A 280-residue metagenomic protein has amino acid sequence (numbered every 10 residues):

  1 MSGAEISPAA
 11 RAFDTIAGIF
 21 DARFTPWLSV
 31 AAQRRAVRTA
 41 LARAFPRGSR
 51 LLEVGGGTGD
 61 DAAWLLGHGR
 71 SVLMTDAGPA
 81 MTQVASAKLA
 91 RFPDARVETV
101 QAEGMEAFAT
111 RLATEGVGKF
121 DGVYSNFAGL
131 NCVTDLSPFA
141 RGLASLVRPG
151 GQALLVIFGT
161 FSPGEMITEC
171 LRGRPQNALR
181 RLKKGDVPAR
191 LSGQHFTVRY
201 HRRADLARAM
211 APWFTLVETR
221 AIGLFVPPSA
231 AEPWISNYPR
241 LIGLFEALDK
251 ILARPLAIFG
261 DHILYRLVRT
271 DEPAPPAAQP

Functional and structural regions predicted by a protein language model:
M1-R47, D60, W64: Conserved class I S-adenosyl-L-methionine
T58-F108: Class I SAM-dependent methyltransferase SAM/SAH-binding core
T110-V123: A short acidic, Gly/Pro-enriched loop at the edge of an enzyme's catalytic core that lines a small-molecule cofactor
D121-D135: A short SAM/SAH-binding and catalytic strip from SAM-dependent methyltransferases
S137-P149: A short glycine-rich, Lys/Arg-flanked "PGG" loop and its adjoining helix->strand segment in the class I
Q152-K183: Conserved class I S-adenosyl-L-methionine
A189-D205: Acceptor-substrate binding/catalytic loop of class I
A204, R208, E218-P280: A C-terminal cap/extension of S-adenosyl-L-methionine-dependent methyltransferases that defines the acceptor-substrate
